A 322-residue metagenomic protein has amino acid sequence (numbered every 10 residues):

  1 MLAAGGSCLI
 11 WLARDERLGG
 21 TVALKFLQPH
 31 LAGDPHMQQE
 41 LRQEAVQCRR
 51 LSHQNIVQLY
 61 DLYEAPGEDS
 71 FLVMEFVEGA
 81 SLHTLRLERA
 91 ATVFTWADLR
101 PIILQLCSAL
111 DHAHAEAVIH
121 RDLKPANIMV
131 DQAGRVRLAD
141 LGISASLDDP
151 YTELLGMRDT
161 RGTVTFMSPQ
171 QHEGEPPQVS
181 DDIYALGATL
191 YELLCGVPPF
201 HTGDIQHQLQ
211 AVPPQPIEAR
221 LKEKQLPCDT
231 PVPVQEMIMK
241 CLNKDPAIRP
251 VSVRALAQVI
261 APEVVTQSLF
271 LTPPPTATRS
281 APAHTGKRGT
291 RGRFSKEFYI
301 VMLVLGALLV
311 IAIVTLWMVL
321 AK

Functional and structural regions predicted by a protein language model:
Q28-R50: AlphaC helix of the eukaryotic protein kinase fold
D61-Y63: A short, aromatic-enriched beta-strand patch in the conserved N-lobe beta-sheet of the protein kinase catalytic domain
G67-S81: Conserved short submotifs of the Hanks-type protein kinase catalytic core that shape the nucleotide-binding pocket
L82-F94: AlphaC helix of the protein kinase catalytic domain
I102-I103: Activation segment signature within eukaryotic-like protein kinase domains
S108-V118: Protein kinase catalytic-loop region centered on the HRD/HxD motif
A133-R135, A139-P169: Activation segment of protein kinases
T165-S268: C-terminal lobe helix-coil module of Hanks-type protein kinase domains
